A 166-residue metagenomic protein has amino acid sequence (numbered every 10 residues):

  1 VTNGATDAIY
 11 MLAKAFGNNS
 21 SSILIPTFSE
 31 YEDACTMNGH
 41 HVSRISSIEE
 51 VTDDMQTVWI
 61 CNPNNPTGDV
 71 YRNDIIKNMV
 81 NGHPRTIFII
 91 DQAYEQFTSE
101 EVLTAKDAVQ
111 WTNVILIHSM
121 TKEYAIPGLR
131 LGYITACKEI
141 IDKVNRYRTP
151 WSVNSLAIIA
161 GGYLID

Functional and structural regions predicted by a protein language model:
V1-N19, G132: Conserved beta-loop-alpha segment that forms the PLP phosphate-binding cup at the N-terminus of a helix
A5-T6, N62-P66, E95, K122: Short glycine-rich anion-binding loops that position phosphate/pyrophosphate groups of nucleotides and phosphorylated
I9, Y31-E32, T67-G68, T98-S99: Glycine/Thr-rich phosphate-binding loops of Rossmann-like dinucleotide-binding domains
Y10, K14, D33-M37, N81 (+1 more regions): Short, well-ordered alpha-helices that flank and scaffold nucleotide-derived cofactor binding pockets
A15-T36, H41, I48: Conserved PLP-anchoring active-site segment centered on the Schiff-base-forming lysine
S22, T57-C61, I89, Y133-T135: Structural motif
T36, I48-E49, D69-F88, Q92-E123: Active-site pre-lysine segment of PLP-dependent enzymes
N113-D166: PLP-dependent aminotransferase class I/II
